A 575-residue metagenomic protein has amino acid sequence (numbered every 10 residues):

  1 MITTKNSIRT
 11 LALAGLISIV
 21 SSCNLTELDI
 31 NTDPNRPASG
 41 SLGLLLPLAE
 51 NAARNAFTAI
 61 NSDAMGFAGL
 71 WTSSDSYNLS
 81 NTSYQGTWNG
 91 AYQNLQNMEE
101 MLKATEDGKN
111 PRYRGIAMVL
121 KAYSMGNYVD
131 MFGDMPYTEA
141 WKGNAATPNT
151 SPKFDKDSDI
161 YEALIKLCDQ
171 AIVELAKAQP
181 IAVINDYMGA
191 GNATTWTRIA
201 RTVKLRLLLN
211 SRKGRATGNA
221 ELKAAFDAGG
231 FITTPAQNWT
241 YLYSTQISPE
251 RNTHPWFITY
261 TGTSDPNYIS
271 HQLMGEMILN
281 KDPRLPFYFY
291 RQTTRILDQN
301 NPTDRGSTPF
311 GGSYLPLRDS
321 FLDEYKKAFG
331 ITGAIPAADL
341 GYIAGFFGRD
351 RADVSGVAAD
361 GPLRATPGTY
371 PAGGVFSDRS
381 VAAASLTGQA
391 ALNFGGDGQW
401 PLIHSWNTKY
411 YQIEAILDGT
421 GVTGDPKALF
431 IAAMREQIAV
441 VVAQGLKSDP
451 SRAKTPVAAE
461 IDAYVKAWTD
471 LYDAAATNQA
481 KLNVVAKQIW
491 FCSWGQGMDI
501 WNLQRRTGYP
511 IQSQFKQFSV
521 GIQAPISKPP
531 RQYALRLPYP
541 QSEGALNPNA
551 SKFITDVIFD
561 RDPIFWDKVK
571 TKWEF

Functional and structural regions predicted by a protein language model:
M1-S21: Sec-dependent bacterial lipoprotein signal peptides
S21-L28, G66-S74, G133-W141, S448-I461: Short, compositionally biased low-complexity segments
C23-D75, T82, T87-Y92, E100 (+3 more regions): Membrane-proximal, proline-rich intrinsically disordered regions
G40, G69-L120, S124-V440, N478-A480: Structured, solvent-exposed acidic/aromatic patches
N61-M65, Y290-R291, G497-R506: Short coil/turn segments at secondary-structure boundaries
K409, I416-T420, R435-F575: C-terminal functional modules
